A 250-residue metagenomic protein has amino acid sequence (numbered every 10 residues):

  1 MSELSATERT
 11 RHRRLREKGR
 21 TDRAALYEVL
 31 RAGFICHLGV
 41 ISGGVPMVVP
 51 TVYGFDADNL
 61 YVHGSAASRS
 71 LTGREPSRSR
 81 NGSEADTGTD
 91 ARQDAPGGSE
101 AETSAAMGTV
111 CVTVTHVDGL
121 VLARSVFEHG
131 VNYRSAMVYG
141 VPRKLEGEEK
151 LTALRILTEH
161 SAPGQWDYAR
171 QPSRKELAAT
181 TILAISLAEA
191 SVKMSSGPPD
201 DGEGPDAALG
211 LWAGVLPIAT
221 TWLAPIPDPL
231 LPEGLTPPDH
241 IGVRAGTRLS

Functional and structural regions predicted by a protein language model:
M1-T10, G147-S250: C-terminal edge-of-domain segments
A6-Y61, L71-G73: An N-terminal domain-cap segment
G33-C36, M107-V110, T180-I182: Short, surface-exposed beta-edge/turn micro-motifs
H37-V40, R124-S125, P142-L145, W166-S173: Short helix-to-loop capping/linker segments positioned immediately adjacent to catalytic or ligand/cofactor-binding
Y53, G140-P142, L187: A structural signal for short, well-ordered beta-strand segments
N59, T109, S135, V141 (+2 more regions): Structural motif
L60-G64, L183-A184: A generic structural motif
A66-T87, D94-I156: Short, structured beta-strand-loop surface elements
